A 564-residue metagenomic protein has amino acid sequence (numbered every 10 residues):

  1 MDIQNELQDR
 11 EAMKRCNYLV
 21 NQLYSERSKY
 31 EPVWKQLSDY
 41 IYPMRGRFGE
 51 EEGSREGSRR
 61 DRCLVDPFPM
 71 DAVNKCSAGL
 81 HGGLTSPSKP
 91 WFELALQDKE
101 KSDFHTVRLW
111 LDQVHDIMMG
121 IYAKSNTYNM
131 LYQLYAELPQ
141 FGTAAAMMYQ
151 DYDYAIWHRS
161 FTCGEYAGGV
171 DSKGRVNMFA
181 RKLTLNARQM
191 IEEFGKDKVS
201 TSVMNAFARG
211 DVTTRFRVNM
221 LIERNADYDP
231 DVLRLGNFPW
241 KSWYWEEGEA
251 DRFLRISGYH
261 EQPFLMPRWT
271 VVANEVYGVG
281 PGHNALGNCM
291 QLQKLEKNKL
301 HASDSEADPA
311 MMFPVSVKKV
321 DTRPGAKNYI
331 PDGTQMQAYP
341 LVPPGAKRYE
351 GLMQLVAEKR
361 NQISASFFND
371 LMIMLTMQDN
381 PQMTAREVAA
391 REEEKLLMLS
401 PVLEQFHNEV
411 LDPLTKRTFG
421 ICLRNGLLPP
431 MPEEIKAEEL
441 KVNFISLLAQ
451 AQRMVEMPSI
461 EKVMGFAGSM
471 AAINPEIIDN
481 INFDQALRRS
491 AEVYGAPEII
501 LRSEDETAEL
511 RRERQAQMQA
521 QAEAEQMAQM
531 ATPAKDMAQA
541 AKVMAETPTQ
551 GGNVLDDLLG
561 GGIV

Functional and structural regions predicted by a protein language model:
M1-T214: Extended, helix-rich architectural segments
M1-Y42, R47-E50, L292, S305-V564: C-terminal anchoring/interaction modules
Q8-Y24, Q150-G325: Structured, contiguous alpha/beta core segments that scaffold functional sites
F68, A72-L84, V114, M118 (+6 more regions): Short, Φ-rich (hydrophobic/aromatic) sequence segments
K75, G79, T106-L109, Q113-I117 (+12 more regions): Exposed alpha-helical structural elements
H105, L109, E137, H283 (+2 more regions): Residue-level detector of secondary-structure boundary/capping sites
L109-D112, D116-T127, Q133-D151, L185 (+10 more regions): A broad, structural surface signal
G142-A144, F238, E438: Residues at beta-strand starts and edge strands
